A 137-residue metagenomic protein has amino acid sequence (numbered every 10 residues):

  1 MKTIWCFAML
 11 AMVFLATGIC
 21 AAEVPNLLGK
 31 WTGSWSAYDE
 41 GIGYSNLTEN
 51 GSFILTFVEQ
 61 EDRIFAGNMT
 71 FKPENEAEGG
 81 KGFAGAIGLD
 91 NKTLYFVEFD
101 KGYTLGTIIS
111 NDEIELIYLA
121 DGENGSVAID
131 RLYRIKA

Functional and structural regions predicted by a protein language model:
M1-W5: Positively charged n-region of N-terminal signal peptides that target proteins for export
C6-A8, E23-V24, F57, N75 (+1 more regions): Generic hydrophobic-segment detector
F7-A16: Bacterial N-terminal signal peptides
V13, V24-P25: Alpha-helix termination/capping residues and helix-transition junctions
T17-A21: Sec/Tat signal peptide C-region and signal peptidase I cleavage site
P25-T56, A84-A137: Beta-sheet ligand-binding and adhesion/scaffold domains
G43-G82: N-terminal glycine/threonine-rich, aromatic-flanked beta-hairpin/loop signature
